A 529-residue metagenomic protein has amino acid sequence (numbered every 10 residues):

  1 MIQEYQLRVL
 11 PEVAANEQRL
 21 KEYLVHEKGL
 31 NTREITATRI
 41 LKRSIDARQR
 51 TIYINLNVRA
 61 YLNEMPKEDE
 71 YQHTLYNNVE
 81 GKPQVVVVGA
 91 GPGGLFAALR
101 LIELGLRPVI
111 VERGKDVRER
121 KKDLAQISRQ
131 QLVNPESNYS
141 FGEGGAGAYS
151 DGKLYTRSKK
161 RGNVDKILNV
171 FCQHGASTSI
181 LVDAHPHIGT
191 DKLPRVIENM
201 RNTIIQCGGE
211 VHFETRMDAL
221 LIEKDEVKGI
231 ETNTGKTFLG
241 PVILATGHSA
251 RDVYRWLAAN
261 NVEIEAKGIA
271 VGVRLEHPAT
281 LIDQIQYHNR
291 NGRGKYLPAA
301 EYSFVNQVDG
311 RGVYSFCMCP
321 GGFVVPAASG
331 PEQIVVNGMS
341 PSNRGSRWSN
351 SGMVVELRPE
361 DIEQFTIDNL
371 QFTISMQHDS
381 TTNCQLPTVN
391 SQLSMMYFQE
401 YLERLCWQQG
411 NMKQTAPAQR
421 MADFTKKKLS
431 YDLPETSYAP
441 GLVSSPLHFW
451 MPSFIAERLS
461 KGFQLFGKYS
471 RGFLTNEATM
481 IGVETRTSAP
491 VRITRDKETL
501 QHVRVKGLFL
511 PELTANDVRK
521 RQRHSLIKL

Functional and structural regions predicted by a protein language model:
I2-I54, V58-Y149, K153-D368, I374-T382 (+1 more regions): Residues forming the flavin
